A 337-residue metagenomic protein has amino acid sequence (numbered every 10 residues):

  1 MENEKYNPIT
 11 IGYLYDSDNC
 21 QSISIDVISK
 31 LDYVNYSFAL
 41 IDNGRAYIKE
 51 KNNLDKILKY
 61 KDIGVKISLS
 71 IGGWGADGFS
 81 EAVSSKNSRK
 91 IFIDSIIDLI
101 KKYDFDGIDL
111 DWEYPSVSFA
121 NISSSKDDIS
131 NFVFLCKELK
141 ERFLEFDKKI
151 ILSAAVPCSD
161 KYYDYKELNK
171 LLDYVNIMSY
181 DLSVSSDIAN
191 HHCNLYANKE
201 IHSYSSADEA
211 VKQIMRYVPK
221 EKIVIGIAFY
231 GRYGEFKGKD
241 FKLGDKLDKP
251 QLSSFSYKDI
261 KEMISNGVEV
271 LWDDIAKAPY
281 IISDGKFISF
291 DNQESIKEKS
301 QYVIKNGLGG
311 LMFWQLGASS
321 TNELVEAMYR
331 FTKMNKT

Functional and structural regions predicted by a protein language model:
E2-I100, E326: Glycan-recognition patch characteristic of GH18 chitinases/ENGases and related GlcNAc/peptidoglycan-binding proteins
E2-K5, L54-S68, G72-G73, F132-K148 (+2 more regions): Surface-exposed amphipathic alpha-helices with a cationic face
Y6-P8, K30-D32, I63-I67, D104-D106 (+4 more regions): Short, well-ordered coil/turn segments that N-cap beta-strands
L14-K30, S84-K102, C158-E167, A207 (+2 more regions): Short, acidic/polar
V34, L69, L110, L139 (+4 more regions): Conserved, mostly hydrophobic/aromatic
N43-N52, D94, P115-E262: Substrate-binding surface in catalytic domains of secreted glycosidases
I227-Y302, R330-T337: Glycan-binding loop/region signatures in secreted carbohydrate-active enzymes
G317-T337: Aromatic-rich peripheral "rim/lid" segments of glycoside hydrolase catalytic domains that contact and position glycan
